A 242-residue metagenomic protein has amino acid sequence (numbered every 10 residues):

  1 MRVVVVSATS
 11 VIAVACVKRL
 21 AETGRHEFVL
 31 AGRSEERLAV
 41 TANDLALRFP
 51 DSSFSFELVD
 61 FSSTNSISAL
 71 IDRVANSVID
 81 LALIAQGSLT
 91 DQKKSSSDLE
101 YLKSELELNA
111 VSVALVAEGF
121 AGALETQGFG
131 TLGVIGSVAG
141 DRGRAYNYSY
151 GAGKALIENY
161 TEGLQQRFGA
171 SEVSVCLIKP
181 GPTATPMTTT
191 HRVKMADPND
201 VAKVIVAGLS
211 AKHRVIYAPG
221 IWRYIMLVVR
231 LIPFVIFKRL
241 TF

Functional and structural regions predicted by a protein language model:
T9-V11: Conserved glycine-rich cofactor-binding loop
G24-V40: Conserved glycine-rich Rossmann-like NAD(P)H-binding loop of the short-chain dehydrogenase/reductase
L45-N65: Rossmann-fold cofactor-recognition segment
S68, D72, L81, G87-K103 (+1 more regions): Conserved mid-core segment of classical short-chain dehydrogenase/reductases
A117, G153: Active-site helix of classical SDR
S137: Residue(s) in the substrate-gating loop at a strand-loop-helix junction that position the organic substrate next
L177, T189-R230: C-terminal helical subdomain
